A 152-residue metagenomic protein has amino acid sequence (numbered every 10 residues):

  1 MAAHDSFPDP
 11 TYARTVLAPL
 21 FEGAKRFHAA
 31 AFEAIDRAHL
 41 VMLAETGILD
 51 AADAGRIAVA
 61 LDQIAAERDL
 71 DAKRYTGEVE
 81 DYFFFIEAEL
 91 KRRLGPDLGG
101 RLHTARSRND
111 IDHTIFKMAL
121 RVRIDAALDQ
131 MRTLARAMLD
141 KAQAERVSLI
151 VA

Functional and structural regions predicted by a protein language model:
M1-A152: A helix-coil-helix interface module used to build multimeric assemblies and to scaffold catalytic/cofactor sites
